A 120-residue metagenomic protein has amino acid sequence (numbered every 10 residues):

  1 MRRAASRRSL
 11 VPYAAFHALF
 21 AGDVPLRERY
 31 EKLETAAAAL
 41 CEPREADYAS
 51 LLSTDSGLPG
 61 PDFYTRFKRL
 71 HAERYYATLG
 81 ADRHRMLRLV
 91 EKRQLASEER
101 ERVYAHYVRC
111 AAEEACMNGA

Functional and structural regions predicted by a protein language model:
R2-A5, S9-A120: Nucleic acid-binding interface residues in structured DNA/RNA-binding domains, emphasizing the DNA-engaging scaffolds
